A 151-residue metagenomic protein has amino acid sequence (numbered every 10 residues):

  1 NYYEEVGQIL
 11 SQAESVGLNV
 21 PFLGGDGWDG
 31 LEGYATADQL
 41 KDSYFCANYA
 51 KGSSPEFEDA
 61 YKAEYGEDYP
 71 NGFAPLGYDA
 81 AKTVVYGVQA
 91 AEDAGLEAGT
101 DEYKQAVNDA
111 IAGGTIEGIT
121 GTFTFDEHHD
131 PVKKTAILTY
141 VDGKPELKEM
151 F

Functional and structural regions predicted by a protein language model:
N1-F151: Extracytosolic ligand-binding ectodomains
